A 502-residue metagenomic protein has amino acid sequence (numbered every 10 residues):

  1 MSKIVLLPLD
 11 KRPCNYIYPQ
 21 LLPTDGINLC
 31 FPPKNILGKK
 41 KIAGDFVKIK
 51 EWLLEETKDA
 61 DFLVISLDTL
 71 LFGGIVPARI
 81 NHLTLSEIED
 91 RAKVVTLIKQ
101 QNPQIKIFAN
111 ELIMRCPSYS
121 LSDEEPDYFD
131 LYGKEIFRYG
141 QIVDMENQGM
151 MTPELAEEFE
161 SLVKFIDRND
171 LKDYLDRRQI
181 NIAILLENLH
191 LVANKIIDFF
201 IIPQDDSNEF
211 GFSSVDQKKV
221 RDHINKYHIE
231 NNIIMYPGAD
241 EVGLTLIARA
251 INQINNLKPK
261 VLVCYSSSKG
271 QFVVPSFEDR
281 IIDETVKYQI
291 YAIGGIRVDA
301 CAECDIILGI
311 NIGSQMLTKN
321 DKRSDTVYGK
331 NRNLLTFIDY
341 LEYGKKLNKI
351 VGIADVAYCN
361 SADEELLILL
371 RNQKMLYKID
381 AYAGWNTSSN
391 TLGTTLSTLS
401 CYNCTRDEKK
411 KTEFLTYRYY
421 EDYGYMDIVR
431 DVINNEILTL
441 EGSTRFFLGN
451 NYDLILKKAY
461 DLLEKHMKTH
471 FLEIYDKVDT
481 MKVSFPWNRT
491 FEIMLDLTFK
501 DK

Functional and structural regions predicted by a protein language model:
M1-K502: An N-terminal assembly and electron-transfer interface module characteristic of large anaerobic redox and radical
